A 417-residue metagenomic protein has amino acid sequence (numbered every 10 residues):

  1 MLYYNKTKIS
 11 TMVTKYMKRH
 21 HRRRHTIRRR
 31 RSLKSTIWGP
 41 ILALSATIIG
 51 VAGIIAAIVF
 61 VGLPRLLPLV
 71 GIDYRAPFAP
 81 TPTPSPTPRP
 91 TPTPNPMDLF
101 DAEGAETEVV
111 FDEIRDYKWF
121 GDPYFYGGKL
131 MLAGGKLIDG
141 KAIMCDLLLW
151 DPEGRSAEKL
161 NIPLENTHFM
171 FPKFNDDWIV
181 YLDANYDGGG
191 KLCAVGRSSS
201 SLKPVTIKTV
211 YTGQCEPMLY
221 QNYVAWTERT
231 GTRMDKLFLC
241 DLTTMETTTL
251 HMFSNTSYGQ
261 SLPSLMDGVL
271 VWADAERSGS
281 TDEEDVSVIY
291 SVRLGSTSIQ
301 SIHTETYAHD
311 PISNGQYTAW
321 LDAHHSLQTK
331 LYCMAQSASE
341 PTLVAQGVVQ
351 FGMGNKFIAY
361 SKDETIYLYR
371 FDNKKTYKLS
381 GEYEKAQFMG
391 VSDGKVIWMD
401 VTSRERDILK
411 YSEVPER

Functional and structural regions predicted by a protein language model:
L2-I41: N-terminal Lys/Arg-rich, disordered targeting/topogenic segments
K8-M12, M17, G50, P84-P86 (+2 more regions): Intrinsically disordered, low-complexity repeat segments enriched in small/polar residues
A43-F60: Hydrophobic membrane-insertion alpha-helices, especially the h-region of bacterial N-terminal signal peptides
P64-R417: Sequence signature of WD/YWTD-type beta-propeller architectures
